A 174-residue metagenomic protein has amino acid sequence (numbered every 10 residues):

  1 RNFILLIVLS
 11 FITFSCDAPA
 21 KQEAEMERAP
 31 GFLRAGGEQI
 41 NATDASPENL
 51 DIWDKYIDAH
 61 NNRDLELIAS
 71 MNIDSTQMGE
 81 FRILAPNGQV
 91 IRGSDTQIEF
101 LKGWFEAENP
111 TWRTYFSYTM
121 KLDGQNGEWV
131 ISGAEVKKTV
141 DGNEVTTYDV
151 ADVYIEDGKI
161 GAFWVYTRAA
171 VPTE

Functional and structural regions predicted by a protein language model:
R1-L6: Sec-dependent signal peptide recognition, specifically the positively charged N-region followed immediately by
I12-S15: C-terminal motif of bacterial Sec signal peptides marking the signal peptidase cleavage site
D17-E66: Short, low-complexity N-terminal intrinsically disordered segments enriched in polar/charged residues
P19-A24, T146-E174: Short beta-strand edge/turn micro-motifs at domain boundaries
L67-M120: A solvent-exposed, acidic/Ser-Thr-rich amphipathic alpha-helical stretch
A107, K137-T146: Short, cysteine-centered beta-strand-loop-beta hairpins and adjacent loop/turn segments enriched in charged/polar
W112, N126-V136: A short hydrophobic beta-strand element
V136-V140, Y154-D157: Beta-strand elements of well-folded, non-transmembrane domains
